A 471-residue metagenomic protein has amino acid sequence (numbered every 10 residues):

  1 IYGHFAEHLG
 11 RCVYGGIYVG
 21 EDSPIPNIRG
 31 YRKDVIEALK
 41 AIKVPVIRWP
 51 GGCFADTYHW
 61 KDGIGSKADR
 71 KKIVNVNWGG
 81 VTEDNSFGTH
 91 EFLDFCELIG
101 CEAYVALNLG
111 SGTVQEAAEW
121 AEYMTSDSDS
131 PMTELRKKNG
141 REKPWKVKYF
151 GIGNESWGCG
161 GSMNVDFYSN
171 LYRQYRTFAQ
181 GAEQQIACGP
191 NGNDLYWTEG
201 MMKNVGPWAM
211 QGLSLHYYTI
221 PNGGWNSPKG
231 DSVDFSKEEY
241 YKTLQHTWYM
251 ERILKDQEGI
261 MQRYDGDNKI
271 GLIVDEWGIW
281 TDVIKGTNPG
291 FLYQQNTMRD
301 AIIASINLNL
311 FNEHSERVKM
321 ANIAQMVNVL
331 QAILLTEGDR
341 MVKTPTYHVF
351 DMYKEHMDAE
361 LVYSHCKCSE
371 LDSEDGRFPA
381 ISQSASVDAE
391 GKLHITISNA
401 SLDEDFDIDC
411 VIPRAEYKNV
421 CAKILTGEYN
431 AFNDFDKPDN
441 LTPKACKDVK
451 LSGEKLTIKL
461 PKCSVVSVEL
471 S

Functional and structural regions predicted by a protein language model:
I1-G212, M250-E251, K255-V283, T287-S471: Non-catalytic accessory regions flanking glycosidase/transglycosidase catalytic cores in CAZymes
K203, A209-S227, D231-S236, Y241-K242: Long, well-ordered, tryptophan-enriched scaffold segments
Y241-T243, Q295-N296: Extracellular loop and loop/strand-boundary signature of outer-membrane beta-barrel proteins
